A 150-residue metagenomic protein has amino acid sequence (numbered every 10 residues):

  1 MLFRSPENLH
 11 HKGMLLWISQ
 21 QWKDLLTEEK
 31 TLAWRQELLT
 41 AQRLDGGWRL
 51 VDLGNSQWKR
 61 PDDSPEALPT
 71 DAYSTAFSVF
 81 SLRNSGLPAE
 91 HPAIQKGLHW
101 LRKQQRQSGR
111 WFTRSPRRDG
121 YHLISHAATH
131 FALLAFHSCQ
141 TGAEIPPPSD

Functional and structural regions predicted by a protein language model:
F3-Q36, T40-H99, R106-P146: An alpha-helical repeat/solenoid feature that recognizes helix-turn-helix modules
P148-D150: Short, solvent-exposed mixed-charge patches
